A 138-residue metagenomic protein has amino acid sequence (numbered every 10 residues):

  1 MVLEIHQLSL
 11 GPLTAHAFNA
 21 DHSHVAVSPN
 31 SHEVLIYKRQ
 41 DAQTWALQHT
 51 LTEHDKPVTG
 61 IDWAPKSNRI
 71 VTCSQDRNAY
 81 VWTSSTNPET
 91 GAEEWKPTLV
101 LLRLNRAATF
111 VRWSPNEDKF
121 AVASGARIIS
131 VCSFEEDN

Functional and structural regions predicted by a protein language model:
L3-L8, A46-E53, E89-L104, A123: Short C-terminal beta-strands that terminate individual repeats in beta-propeller domains, predominantly WD40 blades
H6-H32: Beta-strand-rich domains and repeat architectures in extracellular enzymes and scaffolds, especially beta-propellers
L10-F18, K56-D62, N105-W113: Canonical WD40 repeat/beta-propeller blade segments in eukaryotic WD-repeat proteins
A20-D21, P65-K66, P115-N116: Residue-level detector of Asp-centered blade-edge/turn motifs that repeat once per structural unit in beta-propeller
S28-S31, C73-D76, A123-A126: Conserved strand-to-loop turn within each blade of WD40 beta-propeller repeats
V34-R39, I61, A79-S84, I129-F134: WD40-repeat beta-propellers
D41-A42, T86-P88, E94-W95, E136-N138: Short coil turn/linker residues within repeat-based beta-strand modules
